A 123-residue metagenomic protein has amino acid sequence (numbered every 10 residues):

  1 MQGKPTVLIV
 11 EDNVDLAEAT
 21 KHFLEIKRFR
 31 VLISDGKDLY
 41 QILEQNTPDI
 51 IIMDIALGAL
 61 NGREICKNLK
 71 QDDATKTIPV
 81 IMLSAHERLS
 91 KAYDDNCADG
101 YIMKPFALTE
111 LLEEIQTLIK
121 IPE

Functional and structural regions predicted by a protein language model:
N13-L32: Two-component/phosphorelay signaling modules centered on CheY-like receiver
I33, L57-L60: Residue-level signal for the "D+5" position in two-component response regulator receiver
I33-I50: Acidic, metal-coordinating helix/loop segments flanking the phosphotransfer/catalytic sites of two-component signaling
D54: Active-site residues of response regulator receiver
G58, K76, K104: The feature encodes the CheY-like receiver
I81-L83: Hydrophobic/aromatic residues positioned on beta-strands within the core alpha/beta folds
F106-T117: C-terminal output helix
